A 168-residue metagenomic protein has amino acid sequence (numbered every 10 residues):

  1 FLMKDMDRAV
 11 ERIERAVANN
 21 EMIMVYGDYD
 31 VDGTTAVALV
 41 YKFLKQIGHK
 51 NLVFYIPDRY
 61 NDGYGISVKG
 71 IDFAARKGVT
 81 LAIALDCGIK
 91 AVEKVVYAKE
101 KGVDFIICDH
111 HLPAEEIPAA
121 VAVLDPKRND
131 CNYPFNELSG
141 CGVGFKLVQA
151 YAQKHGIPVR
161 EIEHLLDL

Functional and structural regions predicted by a protein language model:
F1-L168: Replace "Mg2+/Mn2+-dependent" with "divalent metal-dependent
